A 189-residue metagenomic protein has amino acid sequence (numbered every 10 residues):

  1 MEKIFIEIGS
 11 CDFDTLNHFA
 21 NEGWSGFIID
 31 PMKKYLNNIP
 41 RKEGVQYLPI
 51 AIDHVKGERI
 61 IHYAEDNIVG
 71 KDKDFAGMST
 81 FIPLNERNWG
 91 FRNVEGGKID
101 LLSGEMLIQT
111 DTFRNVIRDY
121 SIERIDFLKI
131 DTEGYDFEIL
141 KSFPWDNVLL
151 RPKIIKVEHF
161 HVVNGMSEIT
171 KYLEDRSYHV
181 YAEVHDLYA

Functional and structural regions predicted by a protein language model:
M1-A189: Phosphate/nucleotide-binding beta-alpha loop and adjacent structural elements of enzyme active sites
